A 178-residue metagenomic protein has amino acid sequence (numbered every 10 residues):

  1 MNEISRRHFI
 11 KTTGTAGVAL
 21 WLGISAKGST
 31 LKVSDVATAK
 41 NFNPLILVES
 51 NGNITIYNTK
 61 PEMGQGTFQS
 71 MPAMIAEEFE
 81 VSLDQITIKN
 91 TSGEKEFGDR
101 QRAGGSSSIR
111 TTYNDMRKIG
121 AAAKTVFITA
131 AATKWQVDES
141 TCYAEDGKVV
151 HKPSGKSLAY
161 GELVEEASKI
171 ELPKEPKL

Functional and structural regions predicted by a protein language model:
M1-G17: N-terminal secretory signal peptides and thylakoid transit peptides that target proteins across membranes
I24-T55: C-terminal segment of N-terminal export signals and the immediately downstream linker at the start of the mature
N53-M74, D84-A121, T125, V137-L172: Short, surface-exposed loop/turn segments at secondary-structure boundaries that line and modulate
A132-K134: Segments that shape or occlude catalytic/ligand-binding pockets
K177-L178: Flexible inter-domain linker/hinge segments
